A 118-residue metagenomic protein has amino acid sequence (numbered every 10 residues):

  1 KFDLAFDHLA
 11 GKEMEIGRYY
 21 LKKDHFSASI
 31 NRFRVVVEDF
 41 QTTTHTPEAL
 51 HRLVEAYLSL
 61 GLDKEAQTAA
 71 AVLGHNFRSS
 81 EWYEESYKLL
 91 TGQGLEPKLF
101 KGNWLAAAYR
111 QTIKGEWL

Functional and structural regions predicted by a protein language model:
K1-L118: Acidic, polar-rich low-complexity tracts and alpha-helical solenoid repeat scaffolds
